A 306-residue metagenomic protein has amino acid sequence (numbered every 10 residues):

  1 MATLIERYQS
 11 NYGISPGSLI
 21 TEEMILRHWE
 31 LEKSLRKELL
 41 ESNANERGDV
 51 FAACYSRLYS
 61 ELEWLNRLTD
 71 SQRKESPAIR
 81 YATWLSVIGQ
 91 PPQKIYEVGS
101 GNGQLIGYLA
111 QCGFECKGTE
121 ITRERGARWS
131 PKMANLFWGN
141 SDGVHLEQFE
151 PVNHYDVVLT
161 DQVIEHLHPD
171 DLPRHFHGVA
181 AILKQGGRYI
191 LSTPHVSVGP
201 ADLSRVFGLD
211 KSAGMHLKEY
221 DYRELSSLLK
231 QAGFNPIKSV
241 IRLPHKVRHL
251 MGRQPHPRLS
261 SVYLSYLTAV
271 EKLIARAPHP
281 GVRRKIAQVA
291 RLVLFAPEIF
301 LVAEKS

Functional and structural regions predicted by a protein language model:
M1-N153, V157-D161, P173-F176, F295-F300: Conserved N-terminal segment of class I S-adenosyl-L-methionine
C116, P236-I237: Hydrophobic anchor at the start of a short beta-strand that flanks the dinucleotide cofactor-binding loop
C116, Y189-I190: A short hydrophobic/small-residue beta-strand
W138, S204, I241-S306: A C-terminal cap/extension of S-adenosyl-L-methionine-dependent methyltransferases that defines the acceptor-substrate
Q162-H166: Short catalytic micro-motifs in class I SAM-dependent methyltransferases
P173-Q185: A short glycine-rich, Lys/Arg-flanked "PGG" loop and its adjoining helix->strand segment in the class I
L191-H216: Short, glycine-/aromatic-enriched active-site segment of Class I SAM-dependent methyltransferases
L217-A232: Short alpha-helix
